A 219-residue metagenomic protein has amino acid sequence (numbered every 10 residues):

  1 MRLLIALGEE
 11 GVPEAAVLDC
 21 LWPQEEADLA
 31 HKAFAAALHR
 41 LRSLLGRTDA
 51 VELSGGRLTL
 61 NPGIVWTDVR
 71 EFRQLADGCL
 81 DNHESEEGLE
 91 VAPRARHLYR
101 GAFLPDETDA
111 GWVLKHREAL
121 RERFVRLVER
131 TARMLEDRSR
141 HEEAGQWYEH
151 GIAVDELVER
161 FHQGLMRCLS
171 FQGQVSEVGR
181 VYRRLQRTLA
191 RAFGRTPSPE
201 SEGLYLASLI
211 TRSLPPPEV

Functional and structural regions predicted by a protein language model:
R2-E10, W22-A35, G46, A50-V219: Intrinsically disordered, charged and Pro/Gly-enriched terminal/linker segments that flank large helical-solenoid
P13: Short, charged phosphate-coordinating catalytic segments
A16-L18: A short acidic, leucine-rich amphipathic alpha-helix
